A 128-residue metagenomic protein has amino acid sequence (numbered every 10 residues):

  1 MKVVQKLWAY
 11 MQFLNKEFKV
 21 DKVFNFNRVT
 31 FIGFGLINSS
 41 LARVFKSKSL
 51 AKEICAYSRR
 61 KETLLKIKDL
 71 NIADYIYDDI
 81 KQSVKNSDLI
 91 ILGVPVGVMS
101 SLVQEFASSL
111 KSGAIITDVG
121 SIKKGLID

Functional and structural regions predicted by a protein language model:
Q12-D79: NAD(P)+-binding Rossmann beta1-loop-alpha1 motif at the extreme N-terminus of oxidoreductases
L36, E62, G97-V98, K124-G125: Short alpha-helical
A42-R43, K68-D69, L102-A107, D128: Short amphipathic alpha-helical segments
K81-L110, A114-T117: Rossmann-like NAD(P)-binding element
G120-D128: Rossmann-fold NAD(P)-binding glycine/threonine-rich loop
